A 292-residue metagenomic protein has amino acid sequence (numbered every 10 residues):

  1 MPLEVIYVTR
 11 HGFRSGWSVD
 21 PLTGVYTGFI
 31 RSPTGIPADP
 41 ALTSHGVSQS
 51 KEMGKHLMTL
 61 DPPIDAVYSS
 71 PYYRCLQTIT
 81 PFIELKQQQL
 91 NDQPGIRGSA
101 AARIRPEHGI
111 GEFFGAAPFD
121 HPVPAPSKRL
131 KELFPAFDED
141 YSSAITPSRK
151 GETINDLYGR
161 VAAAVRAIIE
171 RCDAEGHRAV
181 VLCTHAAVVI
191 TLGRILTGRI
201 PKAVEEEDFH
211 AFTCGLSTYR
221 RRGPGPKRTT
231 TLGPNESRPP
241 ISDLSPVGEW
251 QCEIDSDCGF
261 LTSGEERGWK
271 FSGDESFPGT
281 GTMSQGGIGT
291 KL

Functional and structural regions predicted by a protein language model:
M1-V5, G111-S127, E175-G176, R194-L292: Acidic, low-complexity terminal tails and accessory targeting/binding regions of phosphate-metabolizing enzymes
P2-A100, D156, V161: Active-site-proximal alpha-helix that buttresses catalytic centers in soluble enzyme cores
V5-I6, R178-A187: Generic beta-sheet signal
S18-R31, D120-F137: Short, flexible, mixed-charge acidic loops at enzyme active sites
S32-A41, F134-D156, T282: Short glycine/proline- and acidic residue-enriched helix-loop micro-motifs that form flexible lids or anion-recognition
L60-P62, I168-R178: Glycine-rich phosphate-binding loop signature in dinucleotide/nucleotide-binding domains
P63-P71, R105, A179-C183: Short glycine-rich phosphate-binding loop at a beta-alpha junction
P71, L90-P118, F209-T213: A short, structured active-site edge motif that brings together acidic residues
